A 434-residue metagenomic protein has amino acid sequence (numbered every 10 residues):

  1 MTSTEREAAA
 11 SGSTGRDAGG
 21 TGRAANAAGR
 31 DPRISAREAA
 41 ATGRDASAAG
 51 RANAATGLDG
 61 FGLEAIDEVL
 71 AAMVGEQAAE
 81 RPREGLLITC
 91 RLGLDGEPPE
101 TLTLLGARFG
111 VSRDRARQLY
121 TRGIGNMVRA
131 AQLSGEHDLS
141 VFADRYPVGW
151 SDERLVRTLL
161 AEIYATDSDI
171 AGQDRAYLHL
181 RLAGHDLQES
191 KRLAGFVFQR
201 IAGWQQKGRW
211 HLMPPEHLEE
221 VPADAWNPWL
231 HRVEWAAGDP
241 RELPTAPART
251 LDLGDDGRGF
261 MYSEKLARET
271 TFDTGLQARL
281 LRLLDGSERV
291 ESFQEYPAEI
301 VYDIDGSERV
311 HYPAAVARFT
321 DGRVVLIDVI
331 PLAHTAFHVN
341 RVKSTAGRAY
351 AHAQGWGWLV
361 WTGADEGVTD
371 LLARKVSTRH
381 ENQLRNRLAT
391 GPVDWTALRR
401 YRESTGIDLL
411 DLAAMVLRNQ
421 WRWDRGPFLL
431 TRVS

Functional and structural regions predicted by a protein language model:
E68-R81: Short amphipathic alpha-helical boundary/capping segments
A79-P99: Short amphipathic alpha helix immediately N-terminal
D95-S112: Helix-turn-helix DNA-binding module
Y120-M127, A131: DNA major-groove recognition helix of helix-turn-helix
L133-Y164, V433-S434: Intrinsically disordered, low-complexity basic tails/linkers immediately adjacent to helix-turn-helix/homeobox/MYB/SANT
T158-P222: Extended alpha-helical scaffolding regions
L193-S434: Electrostatic, structured charged patches in enzyme active sites and in nucleic-acid/phosphate-binding
